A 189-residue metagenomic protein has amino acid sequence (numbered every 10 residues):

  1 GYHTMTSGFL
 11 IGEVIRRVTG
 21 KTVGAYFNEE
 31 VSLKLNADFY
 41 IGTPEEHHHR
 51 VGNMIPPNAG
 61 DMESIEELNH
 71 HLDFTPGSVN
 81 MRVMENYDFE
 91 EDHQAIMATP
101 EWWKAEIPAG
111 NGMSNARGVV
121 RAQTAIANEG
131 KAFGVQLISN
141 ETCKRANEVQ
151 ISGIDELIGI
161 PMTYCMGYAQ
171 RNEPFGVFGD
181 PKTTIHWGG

Functional and structural regions predicted by a protein language model:
G1-V177: Short, surface-exposed loop or secondary-structure junction motifs that flank catalytic or metal-binding residues
P174-G189: Low-complexity, glycine/alanine/valine/leucine- and proline-rich hydrophobic stretches
